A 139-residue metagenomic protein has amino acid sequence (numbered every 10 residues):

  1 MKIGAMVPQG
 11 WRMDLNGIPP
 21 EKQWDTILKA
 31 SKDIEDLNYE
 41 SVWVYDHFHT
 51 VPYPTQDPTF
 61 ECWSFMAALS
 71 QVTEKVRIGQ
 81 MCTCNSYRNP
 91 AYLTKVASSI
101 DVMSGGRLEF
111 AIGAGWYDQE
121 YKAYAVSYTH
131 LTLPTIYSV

Functional and structural regions predicted by a protein language model:
M1-V72: N-terminal beta1-alpha1-beta2 module of alpha/beta enzyme domains
I3-A5, V42-V44, I78-Q80, L108-I112: Hydrophobic faces of well-ordered beta-strands that scaffold small-molecule active sites in alpha/beta enzyme cores
E21-T26, S86-S98: Glycine-rich anion/phosphate-binding loops
P54, E120-Y128: Surface-exposed, active-site-proximal loop segments in enzymatic domains
L69, I100, F110: Conserved, mostly hydrophobic/aromatic
G79-Y87: Conserved strand-turn element in the central/C-terminal portion of the radical SAM core barrel that lines
F110-E120: Mobile beta-alpha loop/short-helix "lid" or hinge segments that flank ligand
H130-V139: Single conserved hydrophobic/aromatic residue that forms the stacking wall/gate of nucleotide- or nucleobase-binding
